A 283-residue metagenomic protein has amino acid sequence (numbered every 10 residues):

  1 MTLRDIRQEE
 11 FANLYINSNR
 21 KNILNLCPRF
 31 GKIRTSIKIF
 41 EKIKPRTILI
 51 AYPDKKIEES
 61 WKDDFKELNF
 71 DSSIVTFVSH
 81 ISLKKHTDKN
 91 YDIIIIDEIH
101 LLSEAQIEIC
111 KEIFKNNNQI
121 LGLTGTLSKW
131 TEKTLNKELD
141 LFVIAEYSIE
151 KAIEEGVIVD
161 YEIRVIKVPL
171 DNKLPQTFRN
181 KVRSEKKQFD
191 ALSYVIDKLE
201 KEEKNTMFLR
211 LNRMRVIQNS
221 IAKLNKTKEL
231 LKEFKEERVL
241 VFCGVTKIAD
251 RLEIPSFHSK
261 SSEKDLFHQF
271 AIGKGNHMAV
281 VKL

Functional and structural regions predicted by a protein language model:
M1-L24: Conserved pre-motif I regulatory segment
N19-I39: Walker A/P-loop
R20-I23, A145, I149-R238, C243-G244: Interdomain linker/hinge connecting the two RecA-like lobes of the SF2 helicase core
C27-P28, P53, G244: P-loop (Walker A) phosphate-binding loop of NTP-binding proteins
A51-N90: Inter-Walker segment of RecA-like/P-loop motor cores
E59-D63, R238-F242, K247-L283: Conserved helicase ATPase core of P-loop NTP-dependent helicases/translocases
I74-E112, V281-L283: Conserved RecA-like ASCE ATPase "motif II neighborhood" in helicase/translocase motors
L101-E162: Post-DEXD/H (motif II) to motif III coupling segment of the RecA-like Helicase ATP-binding lobe
